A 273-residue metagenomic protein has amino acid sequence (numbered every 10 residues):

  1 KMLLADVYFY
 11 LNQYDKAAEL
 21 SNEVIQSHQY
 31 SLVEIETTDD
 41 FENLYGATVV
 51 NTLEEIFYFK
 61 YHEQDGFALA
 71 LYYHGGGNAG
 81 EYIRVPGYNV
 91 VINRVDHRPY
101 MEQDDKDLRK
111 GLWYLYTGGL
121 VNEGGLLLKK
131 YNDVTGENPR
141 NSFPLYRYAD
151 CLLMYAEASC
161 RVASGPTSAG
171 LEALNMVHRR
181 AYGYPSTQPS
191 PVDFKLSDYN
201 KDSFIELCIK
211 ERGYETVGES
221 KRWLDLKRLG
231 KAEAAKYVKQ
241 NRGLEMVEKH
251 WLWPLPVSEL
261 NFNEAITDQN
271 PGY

Functional and structural regions predicted by a protein language model:
K1-L71, E102-Y273: Acidic/polar-rich alpha-helix caps and helix-coil junctions
G77-D104: Short, cationic low-complexity segments
